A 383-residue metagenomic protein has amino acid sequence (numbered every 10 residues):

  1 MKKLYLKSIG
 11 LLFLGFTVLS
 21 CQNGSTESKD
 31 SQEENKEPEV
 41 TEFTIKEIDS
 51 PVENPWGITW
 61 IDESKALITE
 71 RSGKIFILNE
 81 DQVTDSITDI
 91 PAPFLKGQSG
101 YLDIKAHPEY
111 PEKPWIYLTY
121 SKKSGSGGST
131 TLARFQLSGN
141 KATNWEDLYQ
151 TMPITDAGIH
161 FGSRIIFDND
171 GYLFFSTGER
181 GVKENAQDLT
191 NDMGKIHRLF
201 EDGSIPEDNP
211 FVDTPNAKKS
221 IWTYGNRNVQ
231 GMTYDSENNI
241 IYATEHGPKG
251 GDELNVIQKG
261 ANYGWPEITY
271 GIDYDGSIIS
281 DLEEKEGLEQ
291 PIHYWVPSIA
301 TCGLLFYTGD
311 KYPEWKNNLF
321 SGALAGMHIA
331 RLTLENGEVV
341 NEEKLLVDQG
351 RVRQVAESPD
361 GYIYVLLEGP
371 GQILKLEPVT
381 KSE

Functional and structural regions predicted by a protein language model:
M1-I9: Bacterial N-terminal signal peptides that target proteins for export
V18-S20: C-terminal motif of bacterial Sec signal peptides marking the signal peptidase cleavage site
Q22-G24: Bacterial signal peptide processing site
K29-V182, N239-G247, P297-E335, S358-E377: Acidic, Gly/Ser/Thr-rich repeat motifs that build Ca2+-stabilized beta-propeller blades
D30-P38, S99-Y101, E109-P111, R180-E342 (+2 more regions): Beta-propeller domain segments
K122, Y149-P153, D213, G271 (+1 more regions): Short, solvent-exposed aromatic-acidic interface loops
S163-R164, G231, R353-V355: Short, surface-exposed beta-strand/loop micro-motifs that present aromatic residues
N226, E338-P359: Conserved blade-ending motifs and adjacent loop-strand segments that build the rim/top face of beta-propeller domains
